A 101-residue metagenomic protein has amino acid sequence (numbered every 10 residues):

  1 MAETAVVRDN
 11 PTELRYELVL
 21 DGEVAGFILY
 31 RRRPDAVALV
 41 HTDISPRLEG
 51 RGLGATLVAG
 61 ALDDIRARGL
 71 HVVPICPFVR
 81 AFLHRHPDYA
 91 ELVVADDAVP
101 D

Functional and structural regions predicted by a protein language model:
M1-R8: Conserved N-terminal entry element of GNAT/NAT acetyltransferase domains
N10-T12, R33: Structural motif
L14-A25: Conserved beta-hairpin
D21, I28-V37: A conserved beta-strand-loop-helix scaffold within acyl/acetyltransferase catalytic domains
L39-H41: Hydrophobic residues on conserved beta-strands that form the core of alpha/beta folds
D43-E49: A short, internal acetyl-CoA/4′-phosphopantetheine-binding micro-motif in the GNAT/acyltransferase core
G50-A61: Conserved acetyl-CoA-binding loop-helix of GNAT-fold acetyltransferases
D63-P100: C-terminal structural segments of small proteins and small subunits
